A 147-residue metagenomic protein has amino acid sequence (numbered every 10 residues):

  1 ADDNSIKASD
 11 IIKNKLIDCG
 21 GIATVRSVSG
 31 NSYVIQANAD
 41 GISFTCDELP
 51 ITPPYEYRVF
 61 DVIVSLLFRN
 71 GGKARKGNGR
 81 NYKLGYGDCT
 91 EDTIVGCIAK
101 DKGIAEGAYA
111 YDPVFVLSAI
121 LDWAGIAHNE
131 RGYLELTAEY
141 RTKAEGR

Functional and structural regions predicted by a protein language model:
N4-N81: Long, low-complexity, charged/polar intrinsically disordered regions in eukaryotic proteins
L16-D18, T24-S27, N31, C97 (+4 more regions): Basic, alpha-helical nucleic-acid-binding regions used in initiation and control of genome expression
Y55-R58, V62, D112-D122: Short, well-structured alpha-helical interface segments that form or flank functional binding sites
N70, G79-Y82, Y86-T90, W123 (+1 more regions): A structural signal for long, well-ordered, hydrophobic/aromatic- and basic-residue-enriched core segments of folded
G85-D112: Short helix-coil junctions and helix-kink-helix linkers
S118, D122-E135: A short, conserved structural fragment
G132-R147: Short, cationic-aromatic polyanion-contact patches
